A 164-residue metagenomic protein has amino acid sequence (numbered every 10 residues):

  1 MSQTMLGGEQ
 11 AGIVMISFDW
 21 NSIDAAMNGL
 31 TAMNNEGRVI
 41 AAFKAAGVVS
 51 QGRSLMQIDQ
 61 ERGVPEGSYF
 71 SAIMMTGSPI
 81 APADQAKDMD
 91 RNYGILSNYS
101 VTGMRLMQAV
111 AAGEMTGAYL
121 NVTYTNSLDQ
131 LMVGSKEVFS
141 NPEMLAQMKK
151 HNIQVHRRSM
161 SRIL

Functional and structural regions predicted by a protein language model:
M1-L164: Short S/T/G/P-rich N-terminal loop/turn motif that feeds into the first structured element of a domain
